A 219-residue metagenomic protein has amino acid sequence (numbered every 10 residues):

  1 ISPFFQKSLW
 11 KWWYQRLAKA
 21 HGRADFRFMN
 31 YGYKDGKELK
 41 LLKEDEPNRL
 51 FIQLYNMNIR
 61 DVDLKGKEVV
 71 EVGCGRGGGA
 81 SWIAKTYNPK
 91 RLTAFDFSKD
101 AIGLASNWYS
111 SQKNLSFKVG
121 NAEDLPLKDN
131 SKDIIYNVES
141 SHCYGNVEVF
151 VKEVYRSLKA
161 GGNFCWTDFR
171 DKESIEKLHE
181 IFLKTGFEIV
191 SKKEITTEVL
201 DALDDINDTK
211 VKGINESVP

Functional and structural regions predicted by a protein language model:
I1-F26: N-terminal auxiliary segments of SAM/dcSAM-dependent transferases
K34-I52: Class I SAM-dependent methyltransferase Rossmann-like catalytic core, especially the SAM/SAH-binding loop
N48-K65: Conserved alpha-helix/loop element of class I SAM-dependent methyltransferases that forms part of the SAM/SAH-binding
V70-V72, R76-D124: Class I SAM-dependent methyltransferase SAM/SAH-binding core
E123-I135: A short acidic, Gly/Pro-enriched loop at the edge of an enzyme's catalytic core that lines a small-molecule cofactor
E148-A160: A short glycine-rich, Lys/Arg-flanked "PGG" loop and its adjoining helix->strand segment in the class I
G161-D168: Conserved beta-strand signature within the Rossmann-like core of class I S-adenosyl-L-methionine
E176-P219: Substrate-binding/catalytic lobe of Class I Rossmann-like enzymes that use SAM or dcSAM, i.e., the mid-to-C-terminal
